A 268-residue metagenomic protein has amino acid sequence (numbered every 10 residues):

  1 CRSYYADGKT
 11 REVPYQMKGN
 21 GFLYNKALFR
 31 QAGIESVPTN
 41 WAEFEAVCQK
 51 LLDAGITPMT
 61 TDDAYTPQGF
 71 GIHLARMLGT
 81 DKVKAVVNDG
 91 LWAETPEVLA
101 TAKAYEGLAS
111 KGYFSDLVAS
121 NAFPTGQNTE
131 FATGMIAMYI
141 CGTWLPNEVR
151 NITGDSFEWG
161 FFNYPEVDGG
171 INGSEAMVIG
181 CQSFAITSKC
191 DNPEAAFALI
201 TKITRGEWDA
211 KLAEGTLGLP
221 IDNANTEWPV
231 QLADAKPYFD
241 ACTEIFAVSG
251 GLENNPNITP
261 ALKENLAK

Functional and structural regions predicted by a protein language model:
C1, L78-A100, N151-G154, E166-E175 (+4 more regions): Short, solvent-exposed loop/beta-turn-alpha elements that line the ligand-binding surface or hinge of extracytoplasmic
C1-E12, F22-L23, E45-P58, N128-T129 (+2 more regions): Pocket-flanking alpha-helical
C1-L28, T57-P58, I171-A176, I245-L252: A structural signal for short loop-to-beta-strand junctions that line the ligand-binding cleft of periplasmic/secreted
C1-N20, E45, D53, A75 (+3 more regions): Hinge/lid segment of periplasmic solute-binding proteins
T39-E45, L117-A132: Short helix-initiation/N-cap motifs at beta->coil->alpha
C48-K50, D89-A119: Glycine-centered hinge/linker elements that transmit conformational signals in sensory and ligand-binding systems
G55-P58, A132-C141, F157: Alpha-to-beta junction loops
W144-R150, Y164-V167, V178, Q182-P256: Mature extracytoplasmic/periplasmic domains
